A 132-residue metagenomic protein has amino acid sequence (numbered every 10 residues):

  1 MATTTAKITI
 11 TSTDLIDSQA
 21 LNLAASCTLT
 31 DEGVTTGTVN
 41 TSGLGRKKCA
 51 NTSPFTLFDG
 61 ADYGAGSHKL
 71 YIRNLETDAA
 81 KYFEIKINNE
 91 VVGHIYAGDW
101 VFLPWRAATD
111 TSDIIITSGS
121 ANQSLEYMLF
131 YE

Functional and structural regions predicted by a protein language model:
A2-I16, A20, S118-E132: C-terminal interaction-tip segments
I10-T36: Predominantly extracellular/luminal regions of secreted and cell-surface proteins, especially disulfide-bonded
T35-T41, C49-G64, S120-A121: Surface-exposed ligand/attachment interfaces on beta-rich extracellular proteins
A61-D62, I72-E76, I116-S120: Non-cytosolic beta-sheet module surface loops
D62-H68, A107-T111: Short, solvent-exposed loop/turn segments enriched in Ser/Thr/Gly
G64-S67, R73-V92: Short, surface-exposed beta-strand/strand-loop-strand elements in extracellular ectodomains
E90-T111: Intrinsically disordered, low-complexity Pro/Gly/Ser/Thr-rich segments with frequent PxxP/GP/PP motifs and embedded
W105-Q123: Noncatalytic modules at the cell exterior or secretory-pathway interfaces, chiefly beta-strand-rich lectin/adhesion
